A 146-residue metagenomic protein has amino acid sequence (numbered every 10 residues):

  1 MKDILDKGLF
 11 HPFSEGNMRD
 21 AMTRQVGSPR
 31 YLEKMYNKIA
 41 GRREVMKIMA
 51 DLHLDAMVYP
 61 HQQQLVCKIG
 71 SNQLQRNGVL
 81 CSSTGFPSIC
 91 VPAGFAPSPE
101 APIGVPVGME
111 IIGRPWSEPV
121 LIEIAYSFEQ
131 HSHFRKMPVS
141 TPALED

Functional and structural regions predicted by a protein language model:
M1-M46, P92-G108: Short helix-loop capping/hinge segments that flank enzyme active sites or metal/cofactor-binding pockets
M22-R24, L32-E33, S83-D146: Structural helix-boundary/capping segments
P29-L32, H61-V79: Short, surface-exposed loop/helix-turn segments at secondary-structure junctions that function as lids/hinges flanking
I39, R43-K47, E123-Y126, Q130: A broad, structural surface signal
E44-K47, S71-P92: Small-aliphatic-rich amphipathic alpha-helix that forms the alpha element of a beta-alpha
H53-D55: Conserved acidic residues
